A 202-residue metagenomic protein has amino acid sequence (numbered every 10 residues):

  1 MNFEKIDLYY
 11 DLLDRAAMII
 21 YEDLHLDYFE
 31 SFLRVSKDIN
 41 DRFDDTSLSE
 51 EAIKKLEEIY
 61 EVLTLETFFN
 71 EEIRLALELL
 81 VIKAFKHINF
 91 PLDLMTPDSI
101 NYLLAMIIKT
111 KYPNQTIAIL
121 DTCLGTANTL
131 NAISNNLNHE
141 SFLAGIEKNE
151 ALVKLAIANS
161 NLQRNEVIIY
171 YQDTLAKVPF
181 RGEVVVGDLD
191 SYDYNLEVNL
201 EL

Functional and structural regions predicted by a protein language model:
M1-L137: Class I S-adenosyl-L-methionine
L80, E150, L200-L202: N-terminal functional modules and adjacent low-complexity/disordered segments of proteins
P97-Y192: Conserved S-adenosyl-L-methionine
D188-L202: Mobile active-site "lid"/loop adjacent to the S-adenosyl-L-methionine
